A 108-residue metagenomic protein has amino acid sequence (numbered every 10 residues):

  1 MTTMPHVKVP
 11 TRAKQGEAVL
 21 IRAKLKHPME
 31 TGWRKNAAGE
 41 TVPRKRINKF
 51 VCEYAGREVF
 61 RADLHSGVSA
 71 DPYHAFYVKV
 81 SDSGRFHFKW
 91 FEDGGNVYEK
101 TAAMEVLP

Functional and structural regions predicted by a protein language model:
M1-T3: Proline/serine/threonine-rich low-complexity linkers at boundaries of modular beta-sandwich domains
P5-L64, S69: Contiguous segments within soluble domain cores/interaction surfaces
A18, S81-R85: Extracellular Ig-like/FN3 beta-sandwich strand-entry sites
V51, H87-K89: Residue-level detector of beta-strand face positions
P72-F76: Short strand-edge motifs at loop-to-beta-strand transitions and within beta-strands of extracellular beta-rich domains
W90-T101: Short acidic/polar inter-strand loop motif in beta-rich domains
A103-P108: Short beta-strand edge segments in extracellular beta-sheet folds
